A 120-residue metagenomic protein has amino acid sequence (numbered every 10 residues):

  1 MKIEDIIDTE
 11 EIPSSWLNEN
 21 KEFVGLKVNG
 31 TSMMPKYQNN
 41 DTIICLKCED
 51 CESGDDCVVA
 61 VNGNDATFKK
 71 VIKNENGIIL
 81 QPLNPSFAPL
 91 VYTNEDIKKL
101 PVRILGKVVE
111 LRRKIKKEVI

Functional and structural regions predicted by a protein language model:
M1-N39, P101-V102, E110-I120: Short, positionally conserved secondary-structure boundary motifs
D5, D65, S86-P89: Short, surface-exposed beta-strand-loop junctions and turns on beta-sheet-rich folds
K27, I44, T67-K70, K107: Residues located in well-ordered beta-strands
T31-M34, D55-G77: Short, compositionally biased
K36-Y37, E49-C51: Short, well-ordered loop/turn sites that connect or cap secondary structure elements
D41-T42, D55: Structural motif
I44-C45, V58: Hydrophobic beta-strand signal
K73-I115, I120: Glycine- and charge-enriched low-complexity intrinsically disordered segments
